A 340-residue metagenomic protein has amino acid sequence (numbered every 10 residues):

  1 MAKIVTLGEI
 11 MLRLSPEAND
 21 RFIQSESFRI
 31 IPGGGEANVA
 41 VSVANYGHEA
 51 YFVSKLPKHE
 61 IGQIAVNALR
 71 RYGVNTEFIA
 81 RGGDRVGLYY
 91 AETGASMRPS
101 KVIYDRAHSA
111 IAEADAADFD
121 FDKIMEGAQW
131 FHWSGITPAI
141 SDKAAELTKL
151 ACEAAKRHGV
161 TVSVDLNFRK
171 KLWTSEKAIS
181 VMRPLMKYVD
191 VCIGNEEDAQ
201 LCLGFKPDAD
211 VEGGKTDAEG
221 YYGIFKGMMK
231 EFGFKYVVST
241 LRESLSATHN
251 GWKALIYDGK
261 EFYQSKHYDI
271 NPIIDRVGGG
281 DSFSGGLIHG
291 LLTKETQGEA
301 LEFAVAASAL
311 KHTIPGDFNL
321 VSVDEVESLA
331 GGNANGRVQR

Functional and structural regions predicted by a protein language model:
M1-I79, A95-M97, A114-A116, P272-I274 (+1 more regions): Glycine-rich phosphate/adenosyl-contacting loop at the front of the ribokinase-like
T6-D20, N250-S265: Acidic-glycine-rich active-site phosphate/pyrophosphate-binding loop
Y90-A95, S322-R340: C-terminal domain-closing interface element
E92-A145: Conserved phosphate-binding/catalytic loop of the ribokinase/pfkB sugar-kinase fold
A154-T161, F232-K235: A short helix->loop->beta-strand "cap" motif at the edges of active sites that frequently abuts
V162-V164, C192: Hydrophobic faces of well-ordered beta-strands that scaffold small-molecule active sites in alpha/beta enzyme cores
L172-G259: Conserved phosphate/ATP/ADP-binding segment of small-molecule kinases
Y263-N333: Conserved post-catalytic alpha-helical subdomain immediately downstream of the catalytic base and nucleotide-binding
